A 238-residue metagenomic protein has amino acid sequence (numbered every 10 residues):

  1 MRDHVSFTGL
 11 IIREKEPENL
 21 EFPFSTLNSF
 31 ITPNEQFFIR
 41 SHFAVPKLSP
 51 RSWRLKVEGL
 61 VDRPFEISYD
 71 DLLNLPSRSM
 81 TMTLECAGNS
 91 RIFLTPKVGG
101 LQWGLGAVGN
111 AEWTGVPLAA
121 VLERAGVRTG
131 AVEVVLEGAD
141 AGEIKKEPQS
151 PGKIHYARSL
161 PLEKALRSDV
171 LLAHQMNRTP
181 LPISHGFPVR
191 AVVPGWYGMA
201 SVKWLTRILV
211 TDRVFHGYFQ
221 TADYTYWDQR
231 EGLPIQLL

Functional and structural regions predicted by a protein language model:
M1-L238: Structured, non-membrane catalytic/scaffold regions adjacent to prosthetic-group chemistry
